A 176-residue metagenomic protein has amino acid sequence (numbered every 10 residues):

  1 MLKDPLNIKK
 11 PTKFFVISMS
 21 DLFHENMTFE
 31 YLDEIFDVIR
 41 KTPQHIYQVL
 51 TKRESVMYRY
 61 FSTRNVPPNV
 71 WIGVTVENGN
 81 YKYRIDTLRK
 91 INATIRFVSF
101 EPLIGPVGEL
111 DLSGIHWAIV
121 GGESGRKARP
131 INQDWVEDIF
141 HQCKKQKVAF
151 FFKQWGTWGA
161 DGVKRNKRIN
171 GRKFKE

Functional and structural regions predicted by a protein language model:
M1-V70, G79-K82, V107-L112, R129: Conserved Radical SAM active-site core
K13-F15, I46-Q48, N69-G73, I95-S99 (+2 more regions): Structural preference for beta-strand elements that scaffold enzyme active sites
E30, E34-D37, R59, T87-K90 (+2 more regions): Alpha-helical scaffolding segments of alpha/beta enzyme cores, especially the outer helices of TIM-barrel or partial
K41-H45, A93-I95, F140-A149: Structural alpha-beta junctions
K52-E54, T75-E77, E101-L103, E123 (+1 more regions): Histidine- and/or cysteine-centered catalytic micro-motif in compact active-site loops
N65-H116, P130-E137: Short loop-to-alpha-helix "cap/lid" segments that border enzyme active sites across diverse enzyme classes
I104, E109-E176: Auxiliary Fe-S-binding modules of radical SAM enzymes
